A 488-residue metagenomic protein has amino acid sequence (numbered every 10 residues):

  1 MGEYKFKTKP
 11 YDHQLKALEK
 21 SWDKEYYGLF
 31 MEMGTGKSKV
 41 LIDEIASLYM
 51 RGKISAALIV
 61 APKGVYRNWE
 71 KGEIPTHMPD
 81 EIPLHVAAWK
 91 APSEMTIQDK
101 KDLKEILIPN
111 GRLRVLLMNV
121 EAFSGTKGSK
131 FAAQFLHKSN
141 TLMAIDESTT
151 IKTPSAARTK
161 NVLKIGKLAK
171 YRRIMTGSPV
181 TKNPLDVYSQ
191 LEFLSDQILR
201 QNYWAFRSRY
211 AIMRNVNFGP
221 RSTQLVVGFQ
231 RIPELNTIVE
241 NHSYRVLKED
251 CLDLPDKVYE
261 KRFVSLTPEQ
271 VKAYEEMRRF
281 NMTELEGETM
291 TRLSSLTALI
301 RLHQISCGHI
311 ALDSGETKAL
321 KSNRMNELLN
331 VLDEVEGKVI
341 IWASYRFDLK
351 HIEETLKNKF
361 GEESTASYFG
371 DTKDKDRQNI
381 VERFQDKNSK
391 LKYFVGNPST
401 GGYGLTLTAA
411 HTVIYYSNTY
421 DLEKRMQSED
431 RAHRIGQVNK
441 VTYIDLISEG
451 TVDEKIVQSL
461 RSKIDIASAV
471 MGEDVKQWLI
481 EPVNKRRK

Functional and structural regions predicted by a protein language model:
M1-F30: Conserved pre-motif I regulatory segment
M1-G2, W22-D23, T35-G36, V40-P62 (+4 more regions): Conserved Helicase C-terminal RecA-like lobe
S55-A56, P75-E94, Q98-K100, R112 (+3 more regions): Conserved P-loop NTPase motor "coupling/switch" region that bridges the ATPase
I97-L116, K375-K392: Conserved motor-coupling elements within RecA-like helicase/translocase cores
K104, L117-A122, K130-H137, A156-K170 (+3 more regions): Inter-lobe coupling linker of SF2 helicases/translocases
S124-T126, K182-P184, L349-E353, Q378 (+2 more regions): SF2 helicase motor core recognition
D146-E147: Walker B catalytic acidic pair
Y420-K488: A conserved SF2-helicase RecA2
